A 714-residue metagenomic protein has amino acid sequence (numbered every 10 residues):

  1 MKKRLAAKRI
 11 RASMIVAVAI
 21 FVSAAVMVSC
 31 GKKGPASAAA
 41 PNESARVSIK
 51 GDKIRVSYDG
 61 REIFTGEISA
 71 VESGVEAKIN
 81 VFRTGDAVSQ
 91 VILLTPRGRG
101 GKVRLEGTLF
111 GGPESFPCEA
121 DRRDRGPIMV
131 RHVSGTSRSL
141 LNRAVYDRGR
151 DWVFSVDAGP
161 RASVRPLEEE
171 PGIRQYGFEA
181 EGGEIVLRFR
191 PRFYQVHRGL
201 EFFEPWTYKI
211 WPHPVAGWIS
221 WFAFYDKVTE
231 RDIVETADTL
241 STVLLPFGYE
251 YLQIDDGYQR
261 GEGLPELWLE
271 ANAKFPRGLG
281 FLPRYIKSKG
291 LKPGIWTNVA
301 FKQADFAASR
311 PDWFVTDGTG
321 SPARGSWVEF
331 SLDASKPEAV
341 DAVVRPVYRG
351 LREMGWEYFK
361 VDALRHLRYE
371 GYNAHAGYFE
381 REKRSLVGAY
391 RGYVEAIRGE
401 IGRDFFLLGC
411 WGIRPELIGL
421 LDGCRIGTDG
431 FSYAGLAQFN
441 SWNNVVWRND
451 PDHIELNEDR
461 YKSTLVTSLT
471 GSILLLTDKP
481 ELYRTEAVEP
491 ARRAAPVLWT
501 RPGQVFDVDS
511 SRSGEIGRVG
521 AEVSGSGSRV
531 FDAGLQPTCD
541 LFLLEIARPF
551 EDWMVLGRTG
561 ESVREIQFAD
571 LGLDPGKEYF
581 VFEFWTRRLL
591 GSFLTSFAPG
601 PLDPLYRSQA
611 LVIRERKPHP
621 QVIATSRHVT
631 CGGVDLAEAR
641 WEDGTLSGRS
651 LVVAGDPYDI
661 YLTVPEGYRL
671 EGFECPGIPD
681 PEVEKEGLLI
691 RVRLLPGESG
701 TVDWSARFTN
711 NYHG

Functional and structural regions predicted by a protein language model:
A24-A39: Bacterial Sec-dependent signal peptides at the C-terminal "C-region" and cleavage site
A40, A45-E250, A273, Y358: Carbohydrate-recognition beta-sandwich/jelly-roll modules in extracellular/periplasmic carbohydrate-active proteins
N42-V47, G51-I54, Y58-T65, S69-E72 (+5 more regions): Non-catalytic C-terminal accessory domains or segments of carbohydrate-active enzymes
V88-P96, V103, G107, D532 (+3 more regions): Short, well-ordered beta-strand segments enriched in hydrophobic/aromatic residues
G100-E114, G557-P575, L651-Y668: Surface-exposed beta-strand/loop patches in extracellular or lumenal glycoproteins
T108-R125, L571-T586, T663-I678: Solvent-exposed beta-hairpin/edge-strand motifs
R131-V133, L140, V145, P246-R460 (+3 more regions): Aromatic- and carboxylate-enriched substrate-binding clefts and catalytic-loop regions of carbohydrate-active enzymes
G177, A216-I219, K383-K617: Active-site-proximal substrate-binding groove within the catalytic cores of carbohydrate-active enzymes
